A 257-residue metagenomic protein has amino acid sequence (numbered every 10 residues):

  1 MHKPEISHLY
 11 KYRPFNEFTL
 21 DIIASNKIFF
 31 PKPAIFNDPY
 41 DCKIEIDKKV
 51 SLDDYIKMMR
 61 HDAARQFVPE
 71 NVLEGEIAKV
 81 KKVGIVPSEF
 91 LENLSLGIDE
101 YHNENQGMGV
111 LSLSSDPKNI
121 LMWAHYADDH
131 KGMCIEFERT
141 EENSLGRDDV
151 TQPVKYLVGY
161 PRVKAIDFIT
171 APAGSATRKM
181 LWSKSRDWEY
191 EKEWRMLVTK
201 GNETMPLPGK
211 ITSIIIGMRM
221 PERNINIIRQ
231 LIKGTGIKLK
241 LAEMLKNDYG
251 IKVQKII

Functional and structural regions predicted by a protein language model:
M1-I257: Partner-binding and oligomerization surfaces adjacent to conserved cores of proteins that assemble macromolecular
